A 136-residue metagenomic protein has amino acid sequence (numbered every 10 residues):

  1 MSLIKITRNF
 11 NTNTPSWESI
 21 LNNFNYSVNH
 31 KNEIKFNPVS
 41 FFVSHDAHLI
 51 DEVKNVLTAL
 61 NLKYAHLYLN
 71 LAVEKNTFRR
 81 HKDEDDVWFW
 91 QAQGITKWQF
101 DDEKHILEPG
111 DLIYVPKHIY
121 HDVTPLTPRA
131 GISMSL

Functional and structural regions predicted by a protein language model:
M1-N23: An N-terminal JmjN-like helical accessory module and its immediate linker preceding a catalytic domain
L21-D111, I119-L136: Active-site region of the double-stranded beta-helix
Y114: Conserved beta-strand-loop-short alpha-helix elements that form and flank the Mn2+/Mg2+-coordinating active site
